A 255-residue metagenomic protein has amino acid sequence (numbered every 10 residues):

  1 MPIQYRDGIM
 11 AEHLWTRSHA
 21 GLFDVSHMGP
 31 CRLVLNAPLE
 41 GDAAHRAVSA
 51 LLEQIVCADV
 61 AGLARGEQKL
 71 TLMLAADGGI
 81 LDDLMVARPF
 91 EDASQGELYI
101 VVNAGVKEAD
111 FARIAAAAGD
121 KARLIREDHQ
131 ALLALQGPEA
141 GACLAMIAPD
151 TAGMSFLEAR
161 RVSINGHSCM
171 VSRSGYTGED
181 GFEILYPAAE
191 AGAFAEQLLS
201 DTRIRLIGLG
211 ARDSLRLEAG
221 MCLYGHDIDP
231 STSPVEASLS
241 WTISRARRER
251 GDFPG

Functional and structural regions predicted by a protein language model:
M1-Q4, R88-P254: Conserved, structured C-terminal
M1-T71, G79: Acidic, proline/glycine-enriched N-terminal capping motif
H19-G21, G29, D82, A131 (+2 more regions): A generic secondary-structure signal marking the coil-to-beta-strand transition
D24, D83, E183: Acidic active-site catalytic centers that drive phospho-/nucleotidyl reactions and related ester hydrolyses
G29, K69, D82-D83, E158 (+1 more regions): Residue-level marker for the onset of beta-strands and adjacent loop->beta junctions in well-ordered domains
A44, A75-A76, P89, N103: Phosphate-backbone binding interfaces of nucleic-acid-interacting proteins
A75-D77, S163-I164: Short acidic, glycine-rich loop/turn motifs
A76-L84: Gly/Ser-rich phosphate-binding catalytic loop and adjacent alpha/beta segment that cradle a phosphoryl group at enzyme
